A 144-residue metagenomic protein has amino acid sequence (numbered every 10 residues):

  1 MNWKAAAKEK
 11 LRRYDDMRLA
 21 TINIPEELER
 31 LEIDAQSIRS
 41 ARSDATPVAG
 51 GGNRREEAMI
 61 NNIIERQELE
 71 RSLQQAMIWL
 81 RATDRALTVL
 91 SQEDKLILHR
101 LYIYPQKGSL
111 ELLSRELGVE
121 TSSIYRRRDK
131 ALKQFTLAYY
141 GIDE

Functional and structural regions predicted by a protein language model:
M1-V89, L112, E116, L137-E144: N-terminal interaction/assembly modules
I97-L98: A short pre-motif secondary-structure segment
L101-Y102: Short helix-to-turn junction characteristic of helix-turn-helix DNA-binding domains, especially the helix
P105-S123: Helix-turn-helix DNA-binding module
G118-A138: DNA-recognition helix of helix-turn-helix
